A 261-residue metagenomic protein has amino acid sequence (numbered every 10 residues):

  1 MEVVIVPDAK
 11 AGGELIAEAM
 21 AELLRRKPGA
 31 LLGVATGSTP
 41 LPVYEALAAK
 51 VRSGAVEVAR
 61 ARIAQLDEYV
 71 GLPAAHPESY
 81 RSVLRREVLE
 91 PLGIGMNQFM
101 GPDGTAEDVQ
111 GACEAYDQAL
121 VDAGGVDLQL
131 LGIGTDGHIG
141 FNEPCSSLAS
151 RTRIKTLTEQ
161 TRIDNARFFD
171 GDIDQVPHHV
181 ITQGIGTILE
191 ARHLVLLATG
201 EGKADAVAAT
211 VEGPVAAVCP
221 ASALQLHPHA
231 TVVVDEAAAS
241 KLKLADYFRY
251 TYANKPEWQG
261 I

Functional and structural regions predicted by a protein language model:
M1-L32, A49: N-terminal glycine-/serine-/threonine-rich phosphate-binding loop
A30, T39, V43, A119-P144: A glycine-rich beta-strand to alpha-helix segment that forms a phosphate/ribose-binding loop at ligand/cofactor sites
G33-G37, Q65, P102-D103, L130-I133 (+2 more regions): Short beta-strand segments
A46-E57, Y80-S82, P144-I154, G213: A glycine- and small-aliphatic-rich helix-loop capping segment at beta-alpha/alpha-beta transitions that lines
V56-L130, D246, T251-K255, G260: Ligand-binding beta-strand-loop-alpha-helix segment within the catalytic cores of soluble metabolic enzymes
G111-C113, G140-S146, S150-T152, A206-T210 (+1 more regions): A short secondary-structure junction signal
D136, G140-I185: Class I SAM-dependent methyltransferase SAM-binding "motif I" and its flanking Rossmann-like core
G186, E190-I261: ATP/nucleoside-binding phosphotransfer catalytic cores, i.e., glycine-rich phosphate-binding loops
